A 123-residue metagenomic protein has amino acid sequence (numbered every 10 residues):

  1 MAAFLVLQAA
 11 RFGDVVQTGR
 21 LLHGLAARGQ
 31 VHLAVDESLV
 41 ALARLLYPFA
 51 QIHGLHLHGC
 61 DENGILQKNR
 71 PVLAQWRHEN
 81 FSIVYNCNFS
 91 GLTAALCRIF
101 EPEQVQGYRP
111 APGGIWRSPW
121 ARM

Functional and structural regions predicted by a protein language model:
M1-M123: Catalytic machinery of carbohydrate-active enzymes, primarily nucleotide-sugar-dependent glycosyltransferases
